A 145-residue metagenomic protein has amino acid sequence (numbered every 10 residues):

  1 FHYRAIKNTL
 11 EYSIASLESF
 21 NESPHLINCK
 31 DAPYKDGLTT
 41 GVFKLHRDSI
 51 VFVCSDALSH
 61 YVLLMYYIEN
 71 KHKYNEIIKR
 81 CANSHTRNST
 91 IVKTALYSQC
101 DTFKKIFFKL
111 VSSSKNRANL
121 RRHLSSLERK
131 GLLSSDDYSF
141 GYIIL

Functional and structural regions predicted by a protein language model:
F1-A5, Y142-L145: Short hydrophobic alpha-helical segments used for membrane anchoring or interfacial signaling
Y3-R47: Conserved, helical-rich catalytic subdomain that frames metal- and/or nucleotide-binding sites in enzyme alpha/beta
Y34-L145: C-terminal catalytic subdomain
